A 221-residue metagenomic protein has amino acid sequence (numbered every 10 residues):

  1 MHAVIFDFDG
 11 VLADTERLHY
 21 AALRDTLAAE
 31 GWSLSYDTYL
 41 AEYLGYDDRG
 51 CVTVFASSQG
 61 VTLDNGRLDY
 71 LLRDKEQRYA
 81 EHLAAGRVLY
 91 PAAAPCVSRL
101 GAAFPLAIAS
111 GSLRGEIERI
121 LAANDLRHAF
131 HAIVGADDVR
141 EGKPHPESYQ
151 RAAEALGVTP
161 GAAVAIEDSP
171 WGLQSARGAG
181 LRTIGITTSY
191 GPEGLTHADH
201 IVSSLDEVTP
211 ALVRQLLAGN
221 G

Functional and structural regions predicted by a protein language model:
M1-A41: Active-site neighborhood of HAD-like aspartate-dependent phosphohydrolases
M1-H2, L113-G221: Asp-based, Mg2+/Mn2+-dependent phosphohydrolase catalytic module
Y20, R24, D48-T53, L72 (+3 more regions): An amphipathic alpha-helix signature
T26-L27, D47-L63, I120, A153: Helix-loop "lid/cap" segments that line or gate small-molecule binding pockets
A28, L100-G101, R177: Anion (oxyanion) recognition and catalysis
W32-L34, V61, L126, G157-V158: Helix N-cap/coil-helix junction residues
S57-P95: Metal-dependent phosphoesterase signature
E81-I108, R114, E118: Short, acidic loop-to-helix structural element flanking the phosphoryl-transfer center in phosphate-processing enzymes
